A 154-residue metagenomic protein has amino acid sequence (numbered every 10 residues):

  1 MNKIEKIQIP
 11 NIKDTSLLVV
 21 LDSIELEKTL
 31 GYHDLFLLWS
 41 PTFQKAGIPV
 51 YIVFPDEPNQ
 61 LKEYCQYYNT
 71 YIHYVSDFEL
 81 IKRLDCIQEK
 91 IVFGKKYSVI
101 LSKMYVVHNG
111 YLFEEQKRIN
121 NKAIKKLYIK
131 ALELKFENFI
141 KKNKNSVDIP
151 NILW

Functional and structural regions predicted by a protein language model:
M1-Y32, P41-P49, K62-N69, V99-I100 (+2 more regions): Non-globular targeting/processing and membrane-anchoring segments
G47-Q60, T70-L80: Thiol-based oxidoreductase modules, predominantly thioredoxin-like and allied folds used for disulfide exchange
D56, F78, I87-K90, G110 (+1 more regions): Short, flexible active-site-adjacent loop segments at beta-strand->alpha-helix junctions, enriched in small/polar
Y67-S98: Short, internal strand/loop/helix patches that form the active-site neighborhood or redox-interaction surface
